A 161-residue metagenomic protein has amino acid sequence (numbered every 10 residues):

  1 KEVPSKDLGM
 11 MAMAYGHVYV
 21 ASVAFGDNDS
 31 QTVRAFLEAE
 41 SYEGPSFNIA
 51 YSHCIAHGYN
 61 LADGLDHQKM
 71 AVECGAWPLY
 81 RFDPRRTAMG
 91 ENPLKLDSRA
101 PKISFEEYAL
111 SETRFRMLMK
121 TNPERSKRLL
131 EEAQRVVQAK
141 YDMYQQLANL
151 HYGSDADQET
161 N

Functional and structural regions predicted by a protein language model:
K1-A100: Glycine-rich ThDP/TPP pyrophosphate-binding loop and its adjacent helix/strand module within ThDP-dependent enzymes
L65-N161: Conserved acidic/glycine
